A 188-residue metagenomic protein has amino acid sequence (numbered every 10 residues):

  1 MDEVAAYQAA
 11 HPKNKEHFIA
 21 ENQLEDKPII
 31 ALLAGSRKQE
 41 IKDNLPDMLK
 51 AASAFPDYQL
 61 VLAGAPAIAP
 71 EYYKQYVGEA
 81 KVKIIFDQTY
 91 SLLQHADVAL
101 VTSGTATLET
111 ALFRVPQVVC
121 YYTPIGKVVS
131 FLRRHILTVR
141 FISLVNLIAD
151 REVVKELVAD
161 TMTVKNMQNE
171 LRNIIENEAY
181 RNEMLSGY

Functional and structural regions predicted by a protein language model:
M1-Y188: Nucleotide-activated sugar donor-binding and catalytic core shared by glycosyltransferases and related lipid-linked
